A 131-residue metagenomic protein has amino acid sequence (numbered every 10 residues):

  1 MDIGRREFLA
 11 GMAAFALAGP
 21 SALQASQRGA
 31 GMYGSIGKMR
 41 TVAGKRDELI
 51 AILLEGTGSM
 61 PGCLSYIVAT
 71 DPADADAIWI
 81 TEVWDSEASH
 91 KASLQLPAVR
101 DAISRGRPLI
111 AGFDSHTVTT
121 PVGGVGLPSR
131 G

Functional and structural regions predicted by a protein language model:
M1-F15: N-terminal secretory signal peptides and thylakoid transit peptides that target proteins across membranes
A13, E55-I67, V83-T117: An amphipathic, aromatic/His-enriched active-site/gating alpha helix that lines ligand/cofactor pockets
G19-I36: C-terminal segment of N-terminal export signals and the immediately downstream linker at the start of the mature
K38-E48: Short, surface-exposed ligand-recognition loops at beta-strand->loop->(often short) alpha-helix junctions that present
A69-D74: A short beta-turn/loop motif at secondary-structure boundaries
V122-G131: Acidic/histidine-enriched, glycine/proline-rich intrinsically disordered or flexible terminal extensions
